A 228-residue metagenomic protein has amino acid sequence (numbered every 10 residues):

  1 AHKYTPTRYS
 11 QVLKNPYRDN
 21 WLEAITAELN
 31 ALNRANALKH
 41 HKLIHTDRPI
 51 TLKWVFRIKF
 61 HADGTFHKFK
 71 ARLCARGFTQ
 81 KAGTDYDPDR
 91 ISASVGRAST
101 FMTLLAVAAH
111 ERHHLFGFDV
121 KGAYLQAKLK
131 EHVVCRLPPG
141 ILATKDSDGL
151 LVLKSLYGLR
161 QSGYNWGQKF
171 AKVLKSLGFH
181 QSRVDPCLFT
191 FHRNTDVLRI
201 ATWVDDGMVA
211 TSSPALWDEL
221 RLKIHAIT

Functional and structural regions predicted by a protein language model:
A1-T228: Long, low-complexity, charge-biased intrinsically disordered regions
